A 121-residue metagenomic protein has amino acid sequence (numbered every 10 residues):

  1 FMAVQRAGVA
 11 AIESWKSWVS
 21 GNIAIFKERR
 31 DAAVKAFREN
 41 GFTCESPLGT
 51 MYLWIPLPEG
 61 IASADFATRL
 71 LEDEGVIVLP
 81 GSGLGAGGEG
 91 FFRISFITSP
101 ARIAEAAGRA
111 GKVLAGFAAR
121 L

Functional and structural regions predicted by a protein language model:
F1-L121: PLP-dependent class I/II
